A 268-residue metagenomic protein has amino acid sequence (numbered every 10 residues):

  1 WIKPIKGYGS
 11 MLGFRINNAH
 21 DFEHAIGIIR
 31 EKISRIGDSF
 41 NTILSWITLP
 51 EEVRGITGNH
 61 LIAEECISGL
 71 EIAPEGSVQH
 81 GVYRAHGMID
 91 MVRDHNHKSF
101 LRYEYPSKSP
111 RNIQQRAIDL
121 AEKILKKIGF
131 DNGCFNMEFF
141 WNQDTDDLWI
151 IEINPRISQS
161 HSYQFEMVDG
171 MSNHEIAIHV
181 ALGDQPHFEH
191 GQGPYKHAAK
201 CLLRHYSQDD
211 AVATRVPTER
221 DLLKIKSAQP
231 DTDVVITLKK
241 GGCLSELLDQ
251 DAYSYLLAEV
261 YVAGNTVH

Functional and structural regions predicted by a protein language model:
W1, A19-I67, S99-F100, K123-K127: Conserved ATP-binding module of the ATP-grasp superfamily
W1-I16: Conserved anion/nucleotide-ligand pocket segment
K6-G7, G55, C66-L70, G129-G133 (+2 more regions): A short catalytic or substrate-binding loop motif that flags glycine-/basic-rich loops and adjacent residues that bind
F14, H24-G27, L61-E65, E71-V92 (+4 more regions): Beta-strand scaffold of nucleotide-dependent catalytic cores
H86-K126, F139: Acidic, glycine-rich loop-and-beta core segments that form the ion-binding/anion-interacting portion of active sites
Q115-E138, N154-A213: Active-site "cap" helix and flanking loop/linker of ATP-utilizing ligase/carboxylase catalytic domains
N142-T145: Activation-loop N-terminal segment of eukaryotic-like protein kinases
H179-H268: Peripheral (often C-terminal) accessory segments that flank ATP-dependent C-N-forming ligase machineries
